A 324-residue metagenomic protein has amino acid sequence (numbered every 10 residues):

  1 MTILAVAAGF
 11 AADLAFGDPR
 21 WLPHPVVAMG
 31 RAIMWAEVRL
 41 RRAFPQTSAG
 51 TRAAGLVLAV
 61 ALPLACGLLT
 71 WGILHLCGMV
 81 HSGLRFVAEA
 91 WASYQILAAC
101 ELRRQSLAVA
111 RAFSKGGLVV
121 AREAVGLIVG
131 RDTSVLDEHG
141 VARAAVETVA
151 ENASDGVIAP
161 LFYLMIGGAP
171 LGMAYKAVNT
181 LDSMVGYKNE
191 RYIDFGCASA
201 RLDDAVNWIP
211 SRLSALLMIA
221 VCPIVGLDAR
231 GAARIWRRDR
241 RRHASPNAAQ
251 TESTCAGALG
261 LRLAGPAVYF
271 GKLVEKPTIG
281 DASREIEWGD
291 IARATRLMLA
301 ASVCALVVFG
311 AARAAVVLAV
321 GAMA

Functional and structural regions predicted by a protein language model:
M1-A174, V178, G186-A324: Hydrophobic alpha-helical transmembrane segments
S183: RNA/tRNA-interacting regions in translation and RNA-turnover enzymes
